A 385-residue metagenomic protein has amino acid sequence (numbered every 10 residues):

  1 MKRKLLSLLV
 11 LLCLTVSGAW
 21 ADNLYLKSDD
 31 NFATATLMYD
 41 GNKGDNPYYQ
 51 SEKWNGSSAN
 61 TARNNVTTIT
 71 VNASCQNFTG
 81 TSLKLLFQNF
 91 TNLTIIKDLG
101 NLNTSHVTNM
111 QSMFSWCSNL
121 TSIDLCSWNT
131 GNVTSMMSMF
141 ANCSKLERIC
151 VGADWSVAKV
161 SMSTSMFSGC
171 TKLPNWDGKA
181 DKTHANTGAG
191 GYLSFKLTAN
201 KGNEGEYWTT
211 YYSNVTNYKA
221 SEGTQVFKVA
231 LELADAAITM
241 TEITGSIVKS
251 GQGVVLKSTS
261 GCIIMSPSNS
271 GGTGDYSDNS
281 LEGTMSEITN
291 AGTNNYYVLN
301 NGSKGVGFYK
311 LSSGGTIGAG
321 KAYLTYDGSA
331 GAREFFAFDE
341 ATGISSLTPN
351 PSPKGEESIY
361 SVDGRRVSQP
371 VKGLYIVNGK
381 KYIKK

Functional and structural regions predicted by a protein language model:
M1-D22, I383-K385: Sec-dependent, cleavable N-terminal signal peptides
W20-G41, K196-E232: GGW-centered surface loops in extracellular recognition modules
W20-L197: Negatively charged
I69, G188, Y192-K196, N200 (+2 more regions): Intrinsically disordered, low-complexity repeat and linker tracts
W176-G178, A220-A234, S358-D363: Change to "...patches in solvent-exposed regions of secreted, membrane-anchored, or virion-exposed structural
F195-E222, I243-V306, L311-T342: A short, polar beta-strand/turn micro-motif
A230-E232, E340-K385: C-terminal outer-membrane/trafficking sorting elements
L233-E242: Short linear interaction motifs
